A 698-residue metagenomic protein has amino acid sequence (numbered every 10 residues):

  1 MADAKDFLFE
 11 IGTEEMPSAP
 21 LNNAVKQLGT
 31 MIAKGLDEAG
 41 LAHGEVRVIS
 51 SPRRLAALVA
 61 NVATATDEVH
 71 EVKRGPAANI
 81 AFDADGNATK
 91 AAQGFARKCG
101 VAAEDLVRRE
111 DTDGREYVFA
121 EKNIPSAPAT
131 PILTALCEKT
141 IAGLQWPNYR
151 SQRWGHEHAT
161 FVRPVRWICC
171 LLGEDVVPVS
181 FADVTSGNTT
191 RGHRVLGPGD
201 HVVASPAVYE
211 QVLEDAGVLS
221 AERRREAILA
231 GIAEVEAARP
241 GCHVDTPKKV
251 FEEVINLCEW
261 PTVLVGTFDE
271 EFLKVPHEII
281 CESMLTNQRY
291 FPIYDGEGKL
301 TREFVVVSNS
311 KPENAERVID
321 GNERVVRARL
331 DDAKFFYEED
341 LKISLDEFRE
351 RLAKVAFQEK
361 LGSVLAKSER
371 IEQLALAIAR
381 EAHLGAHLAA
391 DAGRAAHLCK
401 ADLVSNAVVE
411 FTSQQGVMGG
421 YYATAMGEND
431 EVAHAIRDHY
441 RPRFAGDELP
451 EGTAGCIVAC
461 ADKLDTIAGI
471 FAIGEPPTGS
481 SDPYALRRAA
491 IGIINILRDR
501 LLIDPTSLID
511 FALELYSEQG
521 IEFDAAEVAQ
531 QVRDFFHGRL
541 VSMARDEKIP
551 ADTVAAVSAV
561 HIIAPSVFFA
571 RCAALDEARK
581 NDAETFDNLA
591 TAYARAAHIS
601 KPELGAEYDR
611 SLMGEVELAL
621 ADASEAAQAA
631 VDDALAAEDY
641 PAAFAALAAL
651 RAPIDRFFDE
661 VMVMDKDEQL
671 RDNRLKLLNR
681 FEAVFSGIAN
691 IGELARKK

Functional and structural regions predicted by a protein language model:
M1-K698: Amphipathic alpha-helical "coupling" segments that flank catalytic cores
